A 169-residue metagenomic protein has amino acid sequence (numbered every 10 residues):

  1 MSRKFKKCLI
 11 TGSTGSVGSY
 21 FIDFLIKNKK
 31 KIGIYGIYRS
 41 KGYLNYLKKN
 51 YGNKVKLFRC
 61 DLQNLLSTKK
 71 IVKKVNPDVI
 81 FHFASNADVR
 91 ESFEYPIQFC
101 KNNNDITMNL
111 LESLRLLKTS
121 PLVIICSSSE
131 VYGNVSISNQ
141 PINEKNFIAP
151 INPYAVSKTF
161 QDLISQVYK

Functional and structural regions predicted by a protein language model:
M1-K169: N-terminal Rossmann-like NAD(P)+-binding domain of SDR-like oxidoreductases, especially those catalyzing
